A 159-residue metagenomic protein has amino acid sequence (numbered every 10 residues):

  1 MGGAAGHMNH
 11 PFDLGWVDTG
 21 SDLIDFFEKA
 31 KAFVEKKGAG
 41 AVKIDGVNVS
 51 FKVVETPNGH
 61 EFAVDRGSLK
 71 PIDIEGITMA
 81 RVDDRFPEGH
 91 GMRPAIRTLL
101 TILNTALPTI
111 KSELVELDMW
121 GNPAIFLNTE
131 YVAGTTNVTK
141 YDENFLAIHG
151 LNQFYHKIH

Functional and structural regions predicted by a protein language model:
M1-N48, E55-M119: Active-site-proximal "nucleotidyltransferase
F51-E55, T139-Y141: A short acidic (Asp/Glu
G91-H159: Internal, well-ordered alpha/beta segment that forms a basic, Gly-enriched binding/recognition surface
